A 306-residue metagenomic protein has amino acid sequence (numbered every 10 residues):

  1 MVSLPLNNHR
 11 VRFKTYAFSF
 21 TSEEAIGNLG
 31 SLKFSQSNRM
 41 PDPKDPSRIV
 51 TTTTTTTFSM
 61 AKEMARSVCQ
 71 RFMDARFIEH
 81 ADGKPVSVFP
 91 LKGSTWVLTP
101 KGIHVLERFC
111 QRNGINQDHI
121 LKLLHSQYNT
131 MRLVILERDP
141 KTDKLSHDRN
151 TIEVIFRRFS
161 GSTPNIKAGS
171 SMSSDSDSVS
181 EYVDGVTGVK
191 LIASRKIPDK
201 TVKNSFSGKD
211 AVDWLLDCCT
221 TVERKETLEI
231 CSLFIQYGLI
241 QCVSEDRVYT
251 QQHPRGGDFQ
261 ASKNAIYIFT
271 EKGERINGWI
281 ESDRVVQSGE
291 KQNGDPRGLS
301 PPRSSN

Functional and structural regions predicted by a protein language model:
M1-N306: Intrinsically disordered, low-complexity segments enriched in serine/threonine/proline and acidic residues
